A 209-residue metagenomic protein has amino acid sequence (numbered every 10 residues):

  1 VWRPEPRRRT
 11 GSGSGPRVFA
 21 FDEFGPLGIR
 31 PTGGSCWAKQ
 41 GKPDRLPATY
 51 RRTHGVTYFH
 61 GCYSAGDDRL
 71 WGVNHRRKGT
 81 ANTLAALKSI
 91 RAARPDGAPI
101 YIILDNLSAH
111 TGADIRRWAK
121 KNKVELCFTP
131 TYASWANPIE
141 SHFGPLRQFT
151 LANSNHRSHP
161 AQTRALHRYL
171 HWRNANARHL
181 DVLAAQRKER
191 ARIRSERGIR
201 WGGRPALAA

Functional and structural regions predicted by a protein language model:
V1-K88, I193, R200: Extended, low-complexity cationic-aromatic segments
A20-D22, C62, L87, D105 (+5 more regions): Mobile genetic element proteins and their domesticated derivatives, centered on retroelements and DNA transposons
F24-P26, A65-D68, L107-A109, Y132-S134 (+1 more regions): Short, solvent-exposed loop/turn segments at secondary-structure junctions
R45-R51, K121-P138, S154-H156: RNase H-like polynucleotidyl transferase catalytic core
A81-Y101: Short, basic/hydrophobic alpha-helical segments
G97-H110, N137, Q186: Acidic/histidine-rich, metal-coordinating catalytic segments
L104-N106, C127-L151, P160: RNase H-like two-metal-ion nuclease catalytic core shared by retroviral integrases and related mobile-element nucleases
A161-A209: C-terminal domain-tail junction helix/linker
